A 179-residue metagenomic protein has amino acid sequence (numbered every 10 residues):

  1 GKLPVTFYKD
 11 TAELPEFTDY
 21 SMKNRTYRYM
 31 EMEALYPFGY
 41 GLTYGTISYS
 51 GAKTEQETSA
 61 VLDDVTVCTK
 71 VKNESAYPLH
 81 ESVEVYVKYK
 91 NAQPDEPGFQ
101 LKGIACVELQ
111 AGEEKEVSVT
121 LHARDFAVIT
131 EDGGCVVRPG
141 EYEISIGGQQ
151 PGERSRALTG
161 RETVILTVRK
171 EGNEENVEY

Functional and structural regions predicted by a protein language model:
G1-H80, Y86-K88, P139, E143-G147 (+3 more regions): Secreted, periplasmic, or luminal enzymes acting at the cell surface/secretory milieu
E55, G103-A105, G133: Short, conserved secondary-structure segments in the cores of folded domains
P78-V85, P97, T130-D132: Short, hydrophobic/aromatic beta-strand segments
Q93-I129: Intrinsically disordered, low-complexity Pro/Gly/Ser/Thr-rich segments with frequent PxxP/GP/PP motifs and embedded
A105-V107, V117-L121, R156-E175: Generic detection of short hydrophobic beta-strand segments and adjacent strand-loop junctions
D125-E141: Short glycine/proline/serine/threonine-rich loop/turn segments at secondary-structure transition edges
D125-I129, Q149-R154: Short acidic/polar inter-strand loop motif in beta-rich domains
